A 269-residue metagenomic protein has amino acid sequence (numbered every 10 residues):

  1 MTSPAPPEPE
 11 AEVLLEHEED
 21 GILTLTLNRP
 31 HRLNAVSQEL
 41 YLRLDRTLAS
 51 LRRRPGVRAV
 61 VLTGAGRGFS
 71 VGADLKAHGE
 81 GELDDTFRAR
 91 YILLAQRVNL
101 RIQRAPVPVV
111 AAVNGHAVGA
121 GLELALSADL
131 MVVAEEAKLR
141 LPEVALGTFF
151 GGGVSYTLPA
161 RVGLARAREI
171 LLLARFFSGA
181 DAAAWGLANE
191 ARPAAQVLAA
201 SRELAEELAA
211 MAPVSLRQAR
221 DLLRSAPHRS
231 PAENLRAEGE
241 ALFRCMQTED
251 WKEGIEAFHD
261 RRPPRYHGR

Functional and structural regions predicted by a protein language model:
M1-A65, L100: Conserved CoA-thioester-binding segment of acyl-CoA-metabolizing enzymes
T2-N28, R32, R175-A209, R217-R229 (+1 more regions): Amphipathic alpha-helical segments at domain termini/boundaries
L25, R29, L44, L62 (+7 more regions): Terminal peptide-recognition signature
L40-R43, Y91-L94, L124, V197 (+1 more regions): Hydrophobic alpha-helical membrane-association signature
G56, G64-L100, A117, A145-G147 (+1 more regions): Glycine- (often His-adjacent) and acidic-residue-rich active-site loop that binds/positions the CoA thioester
L100-L216, F243, T248, E253-E256 (+1 more regions): Crotonase-fold acyl-CoA enzyme core
